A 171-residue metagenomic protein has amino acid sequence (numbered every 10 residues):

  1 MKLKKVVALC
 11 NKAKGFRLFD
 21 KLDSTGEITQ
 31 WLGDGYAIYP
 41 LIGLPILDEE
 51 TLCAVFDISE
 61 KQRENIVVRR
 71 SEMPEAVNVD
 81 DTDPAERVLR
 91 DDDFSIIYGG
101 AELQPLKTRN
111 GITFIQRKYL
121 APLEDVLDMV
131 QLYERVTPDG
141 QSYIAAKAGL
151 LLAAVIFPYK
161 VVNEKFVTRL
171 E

Functional and structural regions predicted by a protein language model:
M1-E27, W31-L41: Intrinsically disordered, low-complexity linker/loop segments enriched in Gly/Pro and charged/polar residues
D34-A37, I42-G43, E50-E171: C-terminal functional regions that serve as terminal interaction/effector modules
